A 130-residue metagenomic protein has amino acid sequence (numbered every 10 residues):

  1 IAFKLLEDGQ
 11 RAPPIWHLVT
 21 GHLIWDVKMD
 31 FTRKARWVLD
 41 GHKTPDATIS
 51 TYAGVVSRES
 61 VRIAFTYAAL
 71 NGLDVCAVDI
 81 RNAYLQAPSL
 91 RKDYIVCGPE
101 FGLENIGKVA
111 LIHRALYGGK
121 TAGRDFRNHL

Functional and structural regions predicted by a protein language model:
I1-H129: Chromodomain-type histone methyl-lysine reader module
